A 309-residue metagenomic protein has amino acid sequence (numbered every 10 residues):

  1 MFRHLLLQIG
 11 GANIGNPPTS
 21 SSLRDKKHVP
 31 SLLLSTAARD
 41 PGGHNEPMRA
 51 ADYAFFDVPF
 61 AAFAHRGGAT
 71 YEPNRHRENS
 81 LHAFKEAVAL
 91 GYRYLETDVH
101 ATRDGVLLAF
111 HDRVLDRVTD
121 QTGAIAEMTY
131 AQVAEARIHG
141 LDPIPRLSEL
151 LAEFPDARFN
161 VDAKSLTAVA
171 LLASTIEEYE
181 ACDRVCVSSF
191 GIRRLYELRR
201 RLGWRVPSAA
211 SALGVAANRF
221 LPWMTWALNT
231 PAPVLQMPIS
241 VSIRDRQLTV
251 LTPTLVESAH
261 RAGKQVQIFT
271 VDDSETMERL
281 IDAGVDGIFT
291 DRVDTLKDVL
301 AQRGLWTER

Functional and structural regions predicted by a protein language model:
Q8, L32-R309: Phosphate-group recognition and catalysis centered on beta-loop-alpha active-site segments
A12, T19, T36-A38: Ala/Thr-enriched low-complexity intrinsically disordered regions
D25-K26: Intrinsically disordered, glycine-rich low-complexity segments
